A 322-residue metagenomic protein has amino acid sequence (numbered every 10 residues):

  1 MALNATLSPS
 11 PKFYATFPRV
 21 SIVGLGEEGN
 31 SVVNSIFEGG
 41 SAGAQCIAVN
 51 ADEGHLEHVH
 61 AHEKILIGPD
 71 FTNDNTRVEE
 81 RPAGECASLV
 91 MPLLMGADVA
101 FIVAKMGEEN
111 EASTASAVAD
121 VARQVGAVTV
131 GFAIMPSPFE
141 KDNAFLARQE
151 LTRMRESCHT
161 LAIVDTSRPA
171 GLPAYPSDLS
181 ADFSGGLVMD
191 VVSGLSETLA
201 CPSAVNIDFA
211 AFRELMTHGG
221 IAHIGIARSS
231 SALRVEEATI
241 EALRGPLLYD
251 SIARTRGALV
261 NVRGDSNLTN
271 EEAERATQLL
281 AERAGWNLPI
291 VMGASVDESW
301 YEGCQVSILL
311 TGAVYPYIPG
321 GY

Functional and structural regions predicted by a protein language model:
M1-Y322: Tubulin/FtsZ superfamily GTPase core signature
